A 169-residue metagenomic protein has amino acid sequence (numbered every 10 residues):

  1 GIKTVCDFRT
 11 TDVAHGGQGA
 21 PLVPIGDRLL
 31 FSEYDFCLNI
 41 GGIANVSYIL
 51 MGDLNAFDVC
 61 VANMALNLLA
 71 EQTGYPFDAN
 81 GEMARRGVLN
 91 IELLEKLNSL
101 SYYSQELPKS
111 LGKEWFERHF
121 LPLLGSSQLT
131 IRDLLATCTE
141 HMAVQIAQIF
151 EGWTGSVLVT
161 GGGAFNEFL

Functional and structural regions predicted by a protein language model:
G1: Gly/Ser/Thr-rich active-site cleft segment
V5-D27, F36, I40-S104: Glycine-rich phosphate-binding loop plus the immediately following alpha-helix
L30, L68, Q72, Q145 (+1 more regions): Active-site catalytic microenvironments for nucleophilic, acid-base chemistry
F31-E33, G152-W153: Glycine-rich phosphate-binding loop signature in dinucleotide/nucleotide-binding domains
G42, G162-A164: Active-site metal-binding loops of divalent metal-dependent hydrolases
F57, T160-G161: Small/polar loops that bind or transfer phosphate-bearing groups
Y75-S156, N166-L169: A contiguous, well-structured pocket-lining segment that forms one wall/lid of small-molecule binding clefts in soluble
